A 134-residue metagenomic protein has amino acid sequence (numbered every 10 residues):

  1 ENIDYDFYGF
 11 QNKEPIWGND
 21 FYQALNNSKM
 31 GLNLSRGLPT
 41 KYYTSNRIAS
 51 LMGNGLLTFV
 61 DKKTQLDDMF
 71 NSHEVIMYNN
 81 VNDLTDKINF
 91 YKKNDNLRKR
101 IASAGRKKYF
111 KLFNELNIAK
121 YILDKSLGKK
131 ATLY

Functional and structural regions predicted by a protein language model:
E1-H73, M77, K129: Nucleotide-sugar donor-binding catalytic core of glycosyltransferases
D20, D83-D86: Short acidic active-site motifs
F70, I88, A102: Short, flexible helix/strand-to-coil boundary loops that buttress conserved ligand/catalytic motifs in alpha/beta
V75-V81, Y91-D95: Conserved acidic donor-binding segment of nucleotide-sugar-dependent glycosyltransferases
V81-L84, G105: Catalytic phosphate/metal-binding cores of nucleic-acid and nucleotide-processing enzymes, i.e., regions that mediate
K92-K125: A charged, aromatic-enriched C-terminal amphipathic alpha-helix characteristic of glycosyltransferases across folds
D124-Y134: C-terminal accessory extensions appended to soluble enzyme cores
